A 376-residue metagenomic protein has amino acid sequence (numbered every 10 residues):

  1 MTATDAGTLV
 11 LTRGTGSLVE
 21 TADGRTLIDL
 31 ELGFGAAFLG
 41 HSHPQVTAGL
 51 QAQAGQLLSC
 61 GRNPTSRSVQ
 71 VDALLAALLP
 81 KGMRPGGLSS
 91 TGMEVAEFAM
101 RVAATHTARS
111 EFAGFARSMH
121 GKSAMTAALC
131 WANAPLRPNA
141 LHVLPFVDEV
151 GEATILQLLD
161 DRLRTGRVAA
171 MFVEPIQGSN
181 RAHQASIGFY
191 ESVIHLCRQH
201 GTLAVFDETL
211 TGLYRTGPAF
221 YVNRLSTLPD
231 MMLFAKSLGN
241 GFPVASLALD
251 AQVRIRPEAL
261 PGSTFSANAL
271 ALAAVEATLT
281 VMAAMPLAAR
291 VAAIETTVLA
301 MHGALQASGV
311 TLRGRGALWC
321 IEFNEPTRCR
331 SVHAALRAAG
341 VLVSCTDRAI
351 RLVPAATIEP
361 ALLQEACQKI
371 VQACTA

Functional and structural regions predicted by a protein language model:
M1-A376: Conserved N-terminal phosphate-binding loop of PLP-dependent enzymes in the Aspartate aminotransferase
